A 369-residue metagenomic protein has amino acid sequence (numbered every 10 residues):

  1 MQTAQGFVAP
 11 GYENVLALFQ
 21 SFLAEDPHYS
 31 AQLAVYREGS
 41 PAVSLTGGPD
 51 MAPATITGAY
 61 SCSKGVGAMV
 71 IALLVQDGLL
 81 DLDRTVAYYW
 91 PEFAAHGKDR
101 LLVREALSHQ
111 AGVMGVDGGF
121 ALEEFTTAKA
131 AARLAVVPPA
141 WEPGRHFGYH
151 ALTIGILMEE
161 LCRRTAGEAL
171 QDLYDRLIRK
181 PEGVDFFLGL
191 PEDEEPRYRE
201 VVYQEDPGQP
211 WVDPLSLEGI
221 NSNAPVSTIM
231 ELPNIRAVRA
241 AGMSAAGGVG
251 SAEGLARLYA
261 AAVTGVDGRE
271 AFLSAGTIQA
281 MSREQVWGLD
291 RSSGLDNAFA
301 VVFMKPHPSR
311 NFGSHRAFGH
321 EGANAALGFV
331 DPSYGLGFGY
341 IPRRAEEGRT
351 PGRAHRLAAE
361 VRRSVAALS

Functional and structural regions predicted by a protein language model:
T3-Y60: Short, conserved catalytic-motif segment at the N-terminal edge
V8, Y12, T55-S63, H96 (+3 more regions): Aromatic-acidic/polar surface patches that form glycan- and anion
G39-S40, G58-L80, A106, L134 (+3 more regions): Alpha-helical scaffold elements that line and support the substrate/ligand-binding pocket of soluble hydrolases
P53, S61-C62, L74-G118, V136 (+3 more regions): Active-site helix/loop module of the DD-peptidase/beta-lactamase fold, centered on the serine-lysine SxxK catalytic
T55-I56, G115-P196, A240-G250: Catalytic-site signature segments of enzymes, centered on catalytic residues
H109, I154-L161, G242, A246-D267 (+1 more regions): Active-site-proximal alpha-helical segments within enzyme catalytic domains
R199-A252, Q279-Y334, L368: Active-site Gly/Thr loop motif
M243, T264-D267, L273, T277 (+2 more regions): Short, gly/Ser/Thr-rich active-site loops of penicillin-recognizing serine hydrolases
